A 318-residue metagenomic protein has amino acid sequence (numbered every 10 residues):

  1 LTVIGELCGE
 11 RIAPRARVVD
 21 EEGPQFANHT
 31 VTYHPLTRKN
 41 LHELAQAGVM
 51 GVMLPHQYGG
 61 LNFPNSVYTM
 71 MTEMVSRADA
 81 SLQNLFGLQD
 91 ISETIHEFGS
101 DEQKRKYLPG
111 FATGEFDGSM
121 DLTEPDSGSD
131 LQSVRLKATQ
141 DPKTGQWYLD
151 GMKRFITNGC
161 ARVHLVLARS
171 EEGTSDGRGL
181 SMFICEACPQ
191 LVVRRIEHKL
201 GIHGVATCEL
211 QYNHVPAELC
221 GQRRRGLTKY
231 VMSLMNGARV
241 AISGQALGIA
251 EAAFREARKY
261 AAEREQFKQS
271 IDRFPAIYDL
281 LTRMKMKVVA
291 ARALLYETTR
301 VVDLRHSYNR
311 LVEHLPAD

Functional and structural regions predicted by a protein language model:
L1-L82, E102, K106, G110 (+2 more regions): Amphipathic, small/basic residue-rich leader segments at the start of a protein or domain
E22-T32, P55-L61, D90-F98, P109 (+4 more regions): Conserved short loop/turn motifs at secondary-structure junctions
P24, G87-L88, G99-L136, T299 (+1 more regions): Internal maturation/activation junctions in enzymes
A27-H42, Q46-L54, S119-V163: Flexible, glycine/threonine-enriched loop-and-boundary segments that flank and lead into catalytic domains of large
D126-S129, F155-T157, T174, K199-A206: Short Gly/Pro-enriched turn/cap motifs at secondary-structure boundaries
Q146-L191: A short core secondary-structure module
C188-Q190, R194, K199, A206-A238 (+1 more regions): A glycine-rich, basic-preceded beta-loop-alpha segment at the flavin cofactor/substrate interface of flavin-utilizing
R239-L315: Extended amphipathic alpha-helical segments enriched in small hydrophobics
